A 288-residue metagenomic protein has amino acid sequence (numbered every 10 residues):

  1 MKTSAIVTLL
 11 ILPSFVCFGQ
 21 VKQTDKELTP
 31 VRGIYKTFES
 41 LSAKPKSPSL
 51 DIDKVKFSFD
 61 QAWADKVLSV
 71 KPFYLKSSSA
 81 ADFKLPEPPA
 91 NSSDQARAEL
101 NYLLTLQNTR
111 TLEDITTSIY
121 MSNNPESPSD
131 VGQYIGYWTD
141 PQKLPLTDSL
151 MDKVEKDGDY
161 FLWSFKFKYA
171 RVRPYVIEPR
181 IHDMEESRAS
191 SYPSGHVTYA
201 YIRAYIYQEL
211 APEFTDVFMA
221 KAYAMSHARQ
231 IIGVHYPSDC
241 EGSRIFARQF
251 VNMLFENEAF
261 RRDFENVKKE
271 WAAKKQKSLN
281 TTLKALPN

Functional and structural regions predicted by a protein language model:
M1-V21: Bacterial Sec-dependent N-terminal signal peptides
V21-H235, M253-D263, A273-K274, T282 (+1 more regions): Hydrophobic alpha-helical bundle signature of multipass membrane enzymes
R248-F250: Catalytic phosphate/nucleotide-handling subdomain of diverse soluble enzymes
V267: Extracytoplasmic/periplasmic copper-protein system
E270: Charge-dense polyanion-binding interfaces
K277: Short Fe-S-cluster ligation motifs
